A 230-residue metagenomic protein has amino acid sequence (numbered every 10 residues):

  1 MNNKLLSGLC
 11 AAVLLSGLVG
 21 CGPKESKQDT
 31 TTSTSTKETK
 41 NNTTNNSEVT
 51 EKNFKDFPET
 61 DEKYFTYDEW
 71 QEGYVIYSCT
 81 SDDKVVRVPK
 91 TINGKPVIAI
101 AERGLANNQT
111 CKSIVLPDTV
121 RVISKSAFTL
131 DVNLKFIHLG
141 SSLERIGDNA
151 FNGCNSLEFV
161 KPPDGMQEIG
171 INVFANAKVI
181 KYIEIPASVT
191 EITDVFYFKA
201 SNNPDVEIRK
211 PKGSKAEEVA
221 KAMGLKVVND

Functional and structural regions predicted by a protein language model:
M1-L9: Bacterial N-terminal signal peptides that target proteins for export
L9-L15: Hydrophobic helical h-region of N-terminal Sec-dependent signal peptides in bacterial secretory/periplasmic proteins
G17-G20: C-terminal motif of bacterial Sec signal peptides marking the signal peptidase cleavage site
P23, K63-E72, S81-I98, Q109-V122 (+5 more regions): Structural signature of tandem-repeat unit edges
E25-D61: N-terminal, intrinsically disordered, polar/charged segments of Gram-positive cell-envelope systems that serve as
V49-C79: Short beta-strand/loop segment at the start of cytosolic alpha/beta domains
R103-G104, K125-A127, G147-A150, G170-V173 (+1 more regions): Consensus positions within tandem repeat domains that build extended binding/scaffold surfaces
K221-G224: Short, structured coil segments at secondary-structure junctions
